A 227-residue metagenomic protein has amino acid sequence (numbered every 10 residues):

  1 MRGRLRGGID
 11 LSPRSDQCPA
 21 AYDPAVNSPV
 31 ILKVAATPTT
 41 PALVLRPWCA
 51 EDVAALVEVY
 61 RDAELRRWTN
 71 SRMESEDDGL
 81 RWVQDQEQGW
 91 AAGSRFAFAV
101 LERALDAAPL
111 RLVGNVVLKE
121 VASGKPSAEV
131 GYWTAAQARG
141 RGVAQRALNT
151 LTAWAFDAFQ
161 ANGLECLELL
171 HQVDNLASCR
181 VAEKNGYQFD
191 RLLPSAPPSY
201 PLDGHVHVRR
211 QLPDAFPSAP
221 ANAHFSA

Functional and structural regions predicted by a protein language model:
R2-A63, A97, L101-A227: Acyl-donor (CoA/ACP) binding surface of acyl/acetyltransferases
E64-D85, F96: Conserved GNAT-fold acetyl-CoA-binding loop/helix
Q84-E87, F156: Generic structural signal for well-ordered alpha-helical scaffold segments
Q88-G93: Short loop/turn motifs at secondary-structure junctions and domain boundaries
